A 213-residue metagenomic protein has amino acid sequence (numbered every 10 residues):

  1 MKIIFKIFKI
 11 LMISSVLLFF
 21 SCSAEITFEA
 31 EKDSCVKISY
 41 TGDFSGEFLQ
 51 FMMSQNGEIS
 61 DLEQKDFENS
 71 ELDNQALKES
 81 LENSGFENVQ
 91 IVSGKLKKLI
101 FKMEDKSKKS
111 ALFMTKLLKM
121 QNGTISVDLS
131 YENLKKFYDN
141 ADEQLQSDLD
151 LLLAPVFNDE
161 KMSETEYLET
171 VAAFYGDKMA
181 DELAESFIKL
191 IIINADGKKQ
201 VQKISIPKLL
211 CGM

Functional and structural regions predicted by a protein language model:
M1-L11: Bacterial N-terminal signal peptides that target proteins for export
S14-L17: Short, linear, compositionally biased motifs with a strong N-terminal bias
F19-S21: C-terminal motif of bacterial Sec signal peptides marking the signal peptidase cleavage site
S23-E25: Bacterial signal peptide processing site
A30-F48: Post-signal peptide N-terminal segment of mature Sec-exported envelope proteins
D43-L72, A141: Post-signal-peptide N-terminal segment of Sec-exported extracytoplasmic proteins
L62-N83, N88: Short N-terminal edge-element motif at the start of the domain
K78-M213: Mature, soluble, non-transmembrane domains
